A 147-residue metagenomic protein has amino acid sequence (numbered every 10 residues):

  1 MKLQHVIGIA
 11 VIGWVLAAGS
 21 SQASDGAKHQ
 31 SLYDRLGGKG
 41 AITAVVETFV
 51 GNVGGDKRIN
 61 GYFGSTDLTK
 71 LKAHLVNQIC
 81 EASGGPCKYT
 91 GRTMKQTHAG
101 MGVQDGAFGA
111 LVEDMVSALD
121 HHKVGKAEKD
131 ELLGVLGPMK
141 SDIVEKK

Functional and structural regions predicted by a protein language model:
M1-H5: Positively charged n-region of N-terminal signal peptides that target proteins for export
G8-A18: Bacterial N-terminal signal peptides
A23-K147: Core of compact, soluble alpha-helical bundle domains
